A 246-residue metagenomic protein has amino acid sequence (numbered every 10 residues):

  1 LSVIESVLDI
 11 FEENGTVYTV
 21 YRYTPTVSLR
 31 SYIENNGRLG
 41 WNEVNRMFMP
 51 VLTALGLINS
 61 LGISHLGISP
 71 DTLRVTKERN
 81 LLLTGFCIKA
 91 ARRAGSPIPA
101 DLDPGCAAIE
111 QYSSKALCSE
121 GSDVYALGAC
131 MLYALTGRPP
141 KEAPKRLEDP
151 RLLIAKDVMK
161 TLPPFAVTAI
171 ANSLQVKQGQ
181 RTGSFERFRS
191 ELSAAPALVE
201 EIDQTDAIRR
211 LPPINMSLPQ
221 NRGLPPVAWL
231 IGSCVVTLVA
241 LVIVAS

Functional and structural regions predicted by a protein language model:
I10: Activation-segment/catalytic-loop signature of the eukaryotic protein kinase fold
N14-S28, Y32: Conserved short submotifs of the Hanks-type protein kinase catalytic core that shape the nucleotide-binding pocket
M47-F48: Activation segment signature within eukaryotic-like protein kinase domains
V51-I63: Protein kinase catalytic-loop region centered on the HRD/HxD motif
S64-P70, R74: Canonical protein kinase catalytic loop motif
T72-F86: Conserved protein kinase catalytic/activation segment
G105-E200: C-terminal lobe helix-coil module of Hanks-type protein kinase domains
A197-S246: C-terminal or otherwise distal, non-catalytic regulatory regions appended to signaling enzyme catalytic cores
